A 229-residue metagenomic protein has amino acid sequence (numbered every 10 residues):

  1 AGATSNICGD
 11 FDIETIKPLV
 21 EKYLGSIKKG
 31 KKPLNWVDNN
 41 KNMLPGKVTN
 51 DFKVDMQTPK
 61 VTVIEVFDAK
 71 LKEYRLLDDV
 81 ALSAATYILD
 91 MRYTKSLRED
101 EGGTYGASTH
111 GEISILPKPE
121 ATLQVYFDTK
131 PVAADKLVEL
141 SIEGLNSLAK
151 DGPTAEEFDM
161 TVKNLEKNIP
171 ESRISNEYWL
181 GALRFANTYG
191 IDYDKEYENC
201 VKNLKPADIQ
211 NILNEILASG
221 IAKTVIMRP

Functional and structural regions predicted by a protein language model:
G2-C8, K60-L76, R98-N203, I221-R228: M16 family metallopeptidases and their MPP-like homologs
T4-T62, D68-K70: An aromatic/glycine/proline-enriched structural segment found at the starts of mature extracellular/organellar domains
T15, Y23-K31, R92, E101 (+1 more regions): A generic secondary-structure signal for well-formed alpha-helical elements
K17, D135, D159, Q210-N211: Generic structural signal for individual residues within well-ordered alpha-helical segments across diverse proteins
V20-L24, A85, V138-N146: Short amphipathic C-terminal alpha-helix that caps PH/PH-like domains
D51-F52, K95-S96, H110-I113, Y197-N199 (+1 more regions): Generic recognition of flexible, low-complexity loop/linker segments
R75-L89: Active/ligand-binding-proximal structured segments within catalytic/core domains that scaffold catalytic residues
